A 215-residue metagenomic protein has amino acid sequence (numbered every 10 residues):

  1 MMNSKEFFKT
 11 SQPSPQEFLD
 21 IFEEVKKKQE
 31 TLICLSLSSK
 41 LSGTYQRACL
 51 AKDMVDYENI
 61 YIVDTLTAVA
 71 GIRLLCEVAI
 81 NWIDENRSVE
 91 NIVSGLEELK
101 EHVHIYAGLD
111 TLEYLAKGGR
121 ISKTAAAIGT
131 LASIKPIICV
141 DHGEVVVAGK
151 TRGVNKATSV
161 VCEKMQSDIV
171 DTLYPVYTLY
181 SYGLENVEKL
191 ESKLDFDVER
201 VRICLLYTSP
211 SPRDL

Functional and structural regions predicted by a protein language model:
M1-E17: N-terminal glycine-rich anion-binding loop in soluble enzyme alpha/beta folds
E17-A48: N-terminal glycine-rich phosphate/adenylate-binding segment common to multiple enzyme folds
T31-S38, Y61-D64, V78, P175-L179: Short glycine-rich or small-residue beta-strand-to-loop segments that form or flank ligand, phosphate, metal/Fe-S
L41-I105: Active-site histidine-anchored catalytic micro-motif
I83-H142, V147: Internal, active-site/partner-interface "lid" segment
A148-L194: Glycine/small-residue-rich hydrophobic helix-like segments
L190-K193, D197-L205: A conserved acidic, glycine/proline-rich C-terminal tail/linker
Y207-D214: Conserved small/polar residues in nucleotide/adenosyl-binding loops
